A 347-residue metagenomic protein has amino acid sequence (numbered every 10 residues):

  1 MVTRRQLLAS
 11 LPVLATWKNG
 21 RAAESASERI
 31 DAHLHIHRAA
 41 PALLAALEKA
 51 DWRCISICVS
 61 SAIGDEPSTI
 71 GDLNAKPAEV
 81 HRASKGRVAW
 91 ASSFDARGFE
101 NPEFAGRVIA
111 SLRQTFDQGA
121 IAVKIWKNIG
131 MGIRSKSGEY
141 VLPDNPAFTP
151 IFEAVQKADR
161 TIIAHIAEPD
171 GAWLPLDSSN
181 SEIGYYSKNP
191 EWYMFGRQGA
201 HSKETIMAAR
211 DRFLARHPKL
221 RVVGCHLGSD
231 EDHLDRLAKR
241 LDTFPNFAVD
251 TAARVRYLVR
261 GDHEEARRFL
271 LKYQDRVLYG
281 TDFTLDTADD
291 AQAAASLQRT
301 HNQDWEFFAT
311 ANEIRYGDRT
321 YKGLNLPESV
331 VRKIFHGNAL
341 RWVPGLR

Functional and structural regions predicted by a protein language model:
R4-A22: N-terminal export signals
G20-R87, G106-R107: An N-terminally biased module of ancient metal coordination in phosphate/nucleic-acid-related enzymes
I30-L34, C54-I57, W90-S92, V123-I125 (+4 more regions): Hydrophobic faces of well-ordered beta-strands that scaffold small-molecule active sites in alpha/beta enzyme cores
H33-P41, S61-L73, R97-G106, I133 (+4 more regions): Acidic-and-aromatic substrate-binding clefts and catalytic sites of carbohydrate-active enzymes
A39-L43, T69-E79, R107-S111, I206-R210 (+2 more regions): Alpha-helical scaffolding within the catalytic cores of extracellular/periplasmic polymer-degrading hydrolases
A50-C58, A62-I63, R87, R134-K136 (+3 more regions): Active-site gating loops and adjacent loop-to-helix segments of metal-dependent hydrolytic enzymes
D72-M194, P245-A248, V255, H263: Active-site gating/metal-coordination segments in enzymes
Q198, E204-R212, R216-R347: H/E-rich (His + Asp/Glu) clusters that bind or coordinate divalent metals
